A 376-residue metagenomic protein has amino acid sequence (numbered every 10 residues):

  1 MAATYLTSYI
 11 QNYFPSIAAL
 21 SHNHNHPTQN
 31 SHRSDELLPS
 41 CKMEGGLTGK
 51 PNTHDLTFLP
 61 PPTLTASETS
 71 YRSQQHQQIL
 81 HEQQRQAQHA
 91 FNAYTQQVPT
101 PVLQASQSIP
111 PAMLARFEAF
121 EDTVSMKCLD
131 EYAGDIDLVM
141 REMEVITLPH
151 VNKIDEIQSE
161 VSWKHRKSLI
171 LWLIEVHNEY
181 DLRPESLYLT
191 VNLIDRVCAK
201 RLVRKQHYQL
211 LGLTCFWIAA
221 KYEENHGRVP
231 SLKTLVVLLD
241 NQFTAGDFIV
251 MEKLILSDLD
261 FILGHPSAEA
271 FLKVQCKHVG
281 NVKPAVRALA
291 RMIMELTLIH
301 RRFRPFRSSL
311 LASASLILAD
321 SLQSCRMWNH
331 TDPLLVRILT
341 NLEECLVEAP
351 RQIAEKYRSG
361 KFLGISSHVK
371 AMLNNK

Functional and structural regions predicted by a protein language model:
M1-K376: Acidic, serine/threonine-rich low-complexity regulatory regions at protein termini of eukaryotic cell-cycle
